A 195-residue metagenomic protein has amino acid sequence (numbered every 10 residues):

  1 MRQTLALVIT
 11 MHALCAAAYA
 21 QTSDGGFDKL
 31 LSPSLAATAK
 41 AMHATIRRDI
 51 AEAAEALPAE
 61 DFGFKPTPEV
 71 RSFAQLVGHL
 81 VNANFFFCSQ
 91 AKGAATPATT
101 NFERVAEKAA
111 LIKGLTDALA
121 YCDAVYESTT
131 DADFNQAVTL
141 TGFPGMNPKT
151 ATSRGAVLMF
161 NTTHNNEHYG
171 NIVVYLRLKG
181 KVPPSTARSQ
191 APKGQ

Functional and structural regions predicted by a protein language model:
M1-T4: Positively charged n-region of N-terminal signal peptides that target proteins for export
A6-A16: Bacterial N-terminal signal peptides
A17-T22: Boundary at the C-terminal end of the N-terminal hydrophobic targeting segment
S23-A36, G93-R104: Acidic/histidine-rich, surface-exposed loop or edge segments in extracytoplasmic proteins
K40-A51, D61-N101, T141-Q195: Short, contiguous alpha-helical
A94-V125: Helix-adjacent hinge/juxtasegments
A110, E127, D133-K149: Active-site-proximal loop and beta-strand segments within enzyme catalytic domains
I112, D133, G180-P183: Structural helix-adjacent loops and short alpha-helical linkers that scaffold large soluble proteins
